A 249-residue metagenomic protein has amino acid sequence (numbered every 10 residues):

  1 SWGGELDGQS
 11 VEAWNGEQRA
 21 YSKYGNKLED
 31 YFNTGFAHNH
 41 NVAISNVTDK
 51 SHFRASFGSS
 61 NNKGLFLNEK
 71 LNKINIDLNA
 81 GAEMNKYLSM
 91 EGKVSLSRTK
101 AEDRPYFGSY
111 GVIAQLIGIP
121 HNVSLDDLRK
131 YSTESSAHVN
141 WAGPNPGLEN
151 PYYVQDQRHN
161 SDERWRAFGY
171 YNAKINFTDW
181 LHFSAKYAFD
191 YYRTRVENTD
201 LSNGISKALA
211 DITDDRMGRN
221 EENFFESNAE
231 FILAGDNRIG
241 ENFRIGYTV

Functional and structural regions predicted by a protein language model:
S1-K23, G64-E69, N75, N79-F168 (+1 more regions): Surface-exposed loop/interface segments of Gram-negative outer-membrane beta-barrel transport/assembly proteins
W14, D30-G35, I44-T48: Outer-membrane beta-barrel initiation region
G25, T48-F57: Transmembrane beta-strand segments of Gram-negative outer membrane beta-barrel proteins
N46-T48, S59, L78, A82 (+3 more regions): Residue-level signature of outer-membrane beta-barrel architecture
F57-K63: Transmembrane beta-strand segments that form the barrel wall of outer-membrane beta-barrel proteins
